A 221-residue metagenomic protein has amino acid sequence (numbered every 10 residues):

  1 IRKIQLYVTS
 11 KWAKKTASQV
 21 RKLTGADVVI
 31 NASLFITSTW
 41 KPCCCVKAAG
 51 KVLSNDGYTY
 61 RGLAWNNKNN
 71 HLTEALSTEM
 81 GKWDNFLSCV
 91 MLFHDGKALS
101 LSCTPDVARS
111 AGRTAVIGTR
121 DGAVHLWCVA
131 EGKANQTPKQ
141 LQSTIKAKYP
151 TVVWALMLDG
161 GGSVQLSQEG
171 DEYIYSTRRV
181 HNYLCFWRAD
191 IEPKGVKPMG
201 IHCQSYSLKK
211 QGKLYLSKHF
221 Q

Functional and structural regions predicted by a protein language model:
I1-Q221: Gly/Ser/Thr/Pro-rich low-complexity, intrinsically disordered segments
